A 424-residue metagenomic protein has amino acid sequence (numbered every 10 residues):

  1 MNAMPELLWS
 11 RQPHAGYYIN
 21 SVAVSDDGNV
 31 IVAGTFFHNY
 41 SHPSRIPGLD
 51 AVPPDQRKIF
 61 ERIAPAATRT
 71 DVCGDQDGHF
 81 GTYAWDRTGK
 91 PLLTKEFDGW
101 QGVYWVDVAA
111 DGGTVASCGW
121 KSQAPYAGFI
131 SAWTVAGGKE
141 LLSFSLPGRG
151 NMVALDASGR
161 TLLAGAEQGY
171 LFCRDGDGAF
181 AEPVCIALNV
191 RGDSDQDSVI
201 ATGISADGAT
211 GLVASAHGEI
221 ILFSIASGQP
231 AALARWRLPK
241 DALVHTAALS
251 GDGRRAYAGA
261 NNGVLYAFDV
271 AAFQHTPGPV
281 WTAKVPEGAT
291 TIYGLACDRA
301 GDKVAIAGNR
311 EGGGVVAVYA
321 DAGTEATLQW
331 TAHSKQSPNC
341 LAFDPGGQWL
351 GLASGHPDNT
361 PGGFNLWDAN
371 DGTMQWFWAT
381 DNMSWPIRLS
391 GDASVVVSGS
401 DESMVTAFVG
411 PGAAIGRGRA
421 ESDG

Functional and structural regions predicted by a protein language model:
M1-G424: WD40-repeat beta-propeller superdomains and closely related acidic/aromatic-rich repeat-like regions
